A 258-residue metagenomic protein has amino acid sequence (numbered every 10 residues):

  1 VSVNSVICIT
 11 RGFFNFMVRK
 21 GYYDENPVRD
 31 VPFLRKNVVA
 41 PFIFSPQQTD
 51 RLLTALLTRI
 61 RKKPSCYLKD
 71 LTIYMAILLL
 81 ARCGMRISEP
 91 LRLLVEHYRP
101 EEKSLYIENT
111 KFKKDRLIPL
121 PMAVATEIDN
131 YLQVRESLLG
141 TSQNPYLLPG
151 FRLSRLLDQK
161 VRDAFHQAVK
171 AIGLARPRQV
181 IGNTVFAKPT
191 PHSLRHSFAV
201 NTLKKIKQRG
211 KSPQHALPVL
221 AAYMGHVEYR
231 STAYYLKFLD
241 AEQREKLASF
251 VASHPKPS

Functional and structural regions predicted by a protein language model:
V1-S258: Conserved catalytic core of the tyrosine transesterase superfamily
